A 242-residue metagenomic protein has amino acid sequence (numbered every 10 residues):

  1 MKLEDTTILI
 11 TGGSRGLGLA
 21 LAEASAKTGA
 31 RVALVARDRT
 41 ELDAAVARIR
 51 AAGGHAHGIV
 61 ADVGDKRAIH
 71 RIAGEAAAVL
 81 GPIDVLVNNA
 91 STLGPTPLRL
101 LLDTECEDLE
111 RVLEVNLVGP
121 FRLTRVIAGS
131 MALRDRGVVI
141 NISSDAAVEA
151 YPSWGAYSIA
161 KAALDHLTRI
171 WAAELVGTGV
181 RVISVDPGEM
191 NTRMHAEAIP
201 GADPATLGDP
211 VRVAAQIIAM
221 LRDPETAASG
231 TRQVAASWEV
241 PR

Functional and structural regions predicted by a protein language model:
G12-R15: Conserved glycine-rich cofactor-binding loop
R39-T40, V60-I72, C106: The beta1-alpha1 cofactor-binding region of Rossmann-like NAD(H)/NADP(H)-dependent oxidoreductases
P97-L101, E105-E110: Substrate-binding pocket helix/loop in short-chain dehydrogenase/reductase
T124, A160: Active-site helix of classical SDR
G129, A172-E174: Alpha-helical segment proximal to the catalytic Tyr-Lys
S144: Residue(s) in the substrate-gating loop at a strand-loop-helix junction that position the organic substrate next
G177-V180, S184-V185, T192, P200-R242: C-terminal helical subdomain
